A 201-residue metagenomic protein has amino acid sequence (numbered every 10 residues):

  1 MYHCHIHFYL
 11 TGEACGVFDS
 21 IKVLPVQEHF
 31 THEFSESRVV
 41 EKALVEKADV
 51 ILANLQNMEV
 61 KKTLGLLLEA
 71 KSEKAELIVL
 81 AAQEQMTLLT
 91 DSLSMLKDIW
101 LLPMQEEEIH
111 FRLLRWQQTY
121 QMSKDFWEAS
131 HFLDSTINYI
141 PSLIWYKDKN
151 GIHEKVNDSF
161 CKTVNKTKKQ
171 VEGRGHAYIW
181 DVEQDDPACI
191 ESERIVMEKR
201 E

Functional and structural regions predicted by a protein language model:
Y2, G16-S20, E128-G151, K162: PAS/LOV and related PAS-like sensory modules
Y2-S123, W127: N-terminal membrane insertion elements
T31-F34, L143-E201: PAS/LOV-family and closely related PAS-like sensory domains
K47, E73, M95, Y139-I140 (+2 more regions): Structured helix-beta-strand junction loops
